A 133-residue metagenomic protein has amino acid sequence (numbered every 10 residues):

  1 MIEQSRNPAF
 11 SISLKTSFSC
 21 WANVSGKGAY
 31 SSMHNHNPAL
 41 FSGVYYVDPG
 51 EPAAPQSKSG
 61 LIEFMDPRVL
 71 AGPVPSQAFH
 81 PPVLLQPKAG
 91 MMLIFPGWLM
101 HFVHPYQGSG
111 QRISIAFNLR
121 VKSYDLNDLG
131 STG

Functional and structural regions predicted by a protein language model:
M1-F10, Y30: Non-heme Fe(II)/2-oxoglutarate
T16-I94, H104, Q111, V121-T132: Catalytic core of non-heme Fe(II) oxygenases with the double-stranded beta-helix
